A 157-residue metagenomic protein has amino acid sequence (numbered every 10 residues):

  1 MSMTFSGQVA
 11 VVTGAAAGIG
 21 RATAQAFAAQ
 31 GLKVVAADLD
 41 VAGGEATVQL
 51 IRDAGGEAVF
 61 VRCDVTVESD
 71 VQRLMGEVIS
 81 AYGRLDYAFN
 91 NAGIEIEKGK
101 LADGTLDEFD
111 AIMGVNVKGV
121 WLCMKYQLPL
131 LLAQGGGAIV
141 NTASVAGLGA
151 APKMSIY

Functional and structural regions predicted by a protein language model:
M3-V35: Canonical Rossmann dinucleotide-binding motif of NAD(H)/NADP(H)-dependent dehydrogenases/reductases, specifically
Q30-A46: Conserved glycine-rich Rossmann-like NAD(P)H-binding loop of the short-chain dehydrogenase/reductase
V41-A42, R62-L74, L106: The beta1-alpha1 cofactor-binding region of Rossmann-like NAD(H)/NADP(H)-dependent oxidoreductases
A92-E97: Conserved NAD(P)H cofactor-binding loop of Rossmann-fold oxidoreductase domains
G99-L101, T105-D110, I156: Substrate-binding pocket helix/loop in short-chain dehydrogenase/reductase
M124-K125: A short, exposed helix-loop element centered on a Lys and neighboring polar residues
S144: Residue(s) in the substrate-gating loop at a strand-loop-helix junction that position the organic substrate next
